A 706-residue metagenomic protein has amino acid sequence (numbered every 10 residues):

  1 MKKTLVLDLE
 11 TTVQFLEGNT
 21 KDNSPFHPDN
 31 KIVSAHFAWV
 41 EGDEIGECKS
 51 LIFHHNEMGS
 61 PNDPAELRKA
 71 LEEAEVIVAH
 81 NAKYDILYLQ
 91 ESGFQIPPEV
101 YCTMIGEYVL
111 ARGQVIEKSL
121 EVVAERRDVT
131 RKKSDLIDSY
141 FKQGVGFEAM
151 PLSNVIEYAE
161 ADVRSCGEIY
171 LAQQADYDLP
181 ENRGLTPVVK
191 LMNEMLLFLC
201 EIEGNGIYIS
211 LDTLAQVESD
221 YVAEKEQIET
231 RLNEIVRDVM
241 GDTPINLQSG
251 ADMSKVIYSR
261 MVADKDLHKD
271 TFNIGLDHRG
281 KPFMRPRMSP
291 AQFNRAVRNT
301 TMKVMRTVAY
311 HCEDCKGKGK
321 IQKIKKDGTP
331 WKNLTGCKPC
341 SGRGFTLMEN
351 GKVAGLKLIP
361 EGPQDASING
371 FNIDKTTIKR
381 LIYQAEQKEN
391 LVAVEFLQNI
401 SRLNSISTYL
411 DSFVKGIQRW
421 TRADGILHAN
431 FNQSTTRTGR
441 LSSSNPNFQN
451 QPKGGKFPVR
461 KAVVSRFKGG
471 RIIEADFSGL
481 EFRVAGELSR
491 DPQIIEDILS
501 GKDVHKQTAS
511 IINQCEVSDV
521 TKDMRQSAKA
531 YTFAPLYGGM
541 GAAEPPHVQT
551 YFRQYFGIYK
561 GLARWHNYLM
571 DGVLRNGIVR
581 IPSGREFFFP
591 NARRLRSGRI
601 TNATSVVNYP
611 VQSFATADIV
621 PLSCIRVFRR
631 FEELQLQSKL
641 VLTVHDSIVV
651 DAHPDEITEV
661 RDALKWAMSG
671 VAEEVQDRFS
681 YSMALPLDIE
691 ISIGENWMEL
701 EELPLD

Functional and structural regions predicted by a protein language model:
M1-E17, D29, S34, W39 (+9 more regions): Conserved "right-hand" nucleotidyltransferase catalytic core of DNA-directed polymerases
L7, A79-H80, V100-M104, S465-L480 (+1 more regions): Conserved catalytic palm subdomain of right-hand nucleotidyl-transferase polymerases, strongest for RNA-directed enzymes
N30, F37, E41-L179, L276 (+3 more regions): Active-site-proximal helix-loop-helix substrate-binding element of RNase H-like nuclease domains
K83-F94, E107-A111, M253-V262, S478-P492 (+1 more regions): Short active-site loop/helix that positions an aromatic residue
V109-G113, E201-K225, A485, M540-E544 (+1 more regions): Catalytic palm subdomain of template-directed nucleic-acid polymerases, centered on the conserved carboxylate motif
C200, G204, Y310-N333, C337 (+8 more regions): Conserved catalytic core of nucleic-acid polymerases
Q216-A251, Y551, Y555-W565, D655-D706: Polymerase palm active-site segment centered on the conserved acidic dipeptide of motif C
N430-E516: Function-dense linear segments that define catalytic or interfacial modules in macromolecule-processing proteins
